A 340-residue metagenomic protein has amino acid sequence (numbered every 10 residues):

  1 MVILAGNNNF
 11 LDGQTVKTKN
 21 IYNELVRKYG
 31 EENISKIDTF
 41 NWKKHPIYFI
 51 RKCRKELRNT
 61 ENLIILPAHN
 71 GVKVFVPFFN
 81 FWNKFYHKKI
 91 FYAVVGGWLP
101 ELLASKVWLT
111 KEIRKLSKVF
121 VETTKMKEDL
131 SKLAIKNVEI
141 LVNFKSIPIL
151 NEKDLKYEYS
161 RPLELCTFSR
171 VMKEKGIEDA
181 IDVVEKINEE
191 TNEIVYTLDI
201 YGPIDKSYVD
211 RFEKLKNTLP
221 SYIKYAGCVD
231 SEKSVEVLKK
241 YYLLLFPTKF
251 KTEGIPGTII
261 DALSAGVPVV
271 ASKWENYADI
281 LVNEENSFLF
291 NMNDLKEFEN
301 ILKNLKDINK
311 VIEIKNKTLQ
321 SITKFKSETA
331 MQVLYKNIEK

Functional and structural regions predicted by a protein language model:
V2, K156-K175, A180-K186, L198-D199: Conserved donor-binding/catalytic core segment of Leloir-type glycosyltransferases
D38-N41, F168, Y196-R211, G227: Glycosyltransferase donor-sugar binding loop
A68-V72, K88-S105, K118: A short, histidine- and acid-enriched strand-loop-helix "catalytic/donor-clamping" loop that lines the nucleotide-sugar
R114-E152: Donor nucleotide-sugar binding/catalytic pocket of nucleotide-sugar-dependent glycosyltransferases
D210-E232: Nucleotide-activated donor-binding/catalytic signature segment of Leloir-type glycosyltransferases, i.e., the conserved
K239-E253, V267: Acidic donor-binding loop of glycosyltransferase active sites
N283-E284, F288-K296, K303-N309: Conserved acidic donor-binding segment of nucleotide-sugar-dependent glycosyltransferases
N309-E339: A charged, aromatic-enriched C-terminal amphipathic alpha-helix characteristic of glycosyltransferases across folds
